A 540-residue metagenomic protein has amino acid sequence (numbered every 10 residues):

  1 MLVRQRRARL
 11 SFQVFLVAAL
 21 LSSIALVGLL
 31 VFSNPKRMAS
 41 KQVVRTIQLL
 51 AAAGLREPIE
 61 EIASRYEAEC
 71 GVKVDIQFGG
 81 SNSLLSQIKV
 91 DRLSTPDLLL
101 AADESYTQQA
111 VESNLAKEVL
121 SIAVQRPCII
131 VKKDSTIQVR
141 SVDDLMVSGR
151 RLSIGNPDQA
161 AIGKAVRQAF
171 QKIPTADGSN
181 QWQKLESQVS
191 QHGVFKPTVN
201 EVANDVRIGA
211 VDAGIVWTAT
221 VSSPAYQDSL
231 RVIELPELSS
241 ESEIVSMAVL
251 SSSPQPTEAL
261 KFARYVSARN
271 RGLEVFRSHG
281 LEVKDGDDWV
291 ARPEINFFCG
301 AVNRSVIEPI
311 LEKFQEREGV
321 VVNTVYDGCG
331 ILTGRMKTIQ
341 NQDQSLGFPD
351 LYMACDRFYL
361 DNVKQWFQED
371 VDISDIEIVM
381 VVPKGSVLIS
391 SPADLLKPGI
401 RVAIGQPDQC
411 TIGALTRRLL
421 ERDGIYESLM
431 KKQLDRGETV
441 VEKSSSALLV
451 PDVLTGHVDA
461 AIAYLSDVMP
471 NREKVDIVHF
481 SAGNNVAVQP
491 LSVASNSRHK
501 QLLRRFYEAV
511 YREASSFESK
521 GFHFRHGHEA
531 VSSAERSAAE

Functional and structural regions predicted by a protein language model:
R4-R92, P96, D103-T107, V111-S113 (+4 more regions): Exported/periplasmic ABC-transporter solute-binding proteins
